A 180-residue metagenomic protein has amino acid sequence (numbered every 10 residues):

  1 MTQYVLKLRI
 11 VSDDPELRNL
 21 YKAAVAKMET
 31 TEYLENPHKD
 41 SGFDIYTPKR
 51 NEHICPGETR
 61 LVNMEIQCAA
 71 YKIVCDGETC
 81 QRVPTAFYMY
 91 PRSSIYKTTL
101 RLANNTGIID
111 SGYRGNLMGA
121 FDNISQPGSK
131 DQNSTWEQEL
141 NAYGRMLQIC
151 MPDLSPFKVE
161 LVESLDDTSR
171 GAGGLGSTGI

Functional and structural regions predicted by a protein language model:
M1-I180: DUTPase catalytic domain/fold
